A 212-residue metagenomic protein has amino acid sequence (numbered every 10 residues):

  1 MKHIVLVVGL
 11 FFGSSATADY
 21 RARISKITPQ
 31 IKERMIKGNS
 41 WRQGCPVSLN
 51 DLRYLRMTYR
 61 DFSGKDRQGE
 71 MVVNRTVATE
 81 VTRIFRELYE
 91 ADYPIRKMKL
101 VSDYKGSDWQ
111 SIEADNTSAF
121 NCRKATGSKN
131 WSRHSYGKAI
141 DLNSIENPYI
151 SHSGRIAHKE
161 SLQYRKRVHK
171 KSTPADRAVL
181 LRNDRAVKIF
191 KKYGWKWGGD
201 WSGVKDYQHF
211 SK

Functional and structural regions predicted by a protein language model:
M1-V7: Sec-dependent signal peptide recognition, specifically the positively charged N-region followed immediately by
D19-K65: N-terminal module-boundary/linker segments of secreted carbohydrate-active enzymes
C45-L49, G69-E80, N130-G137, A175-R182: Extracytoplasmic/periplasmic, Sec-exported soluble proteins
V47-I112: Active-site acidic/histidine clusters and adjacent loop/turn architecture that either coordinate catalytic ions
R60, E80-P94, R123, I145-P148 (+1 more regions): Structured segments of extracytoplasmic/periplasmic soluble domains in secreted or envelope-associated proteins
D108-G137: Active-site-adjacent substructure of cysteine-protease-like catalytic cores
A125-G127, W131, G137-K212: Catalytic cores and adjacent binding grooves of peptidoglycan-active enzymes
